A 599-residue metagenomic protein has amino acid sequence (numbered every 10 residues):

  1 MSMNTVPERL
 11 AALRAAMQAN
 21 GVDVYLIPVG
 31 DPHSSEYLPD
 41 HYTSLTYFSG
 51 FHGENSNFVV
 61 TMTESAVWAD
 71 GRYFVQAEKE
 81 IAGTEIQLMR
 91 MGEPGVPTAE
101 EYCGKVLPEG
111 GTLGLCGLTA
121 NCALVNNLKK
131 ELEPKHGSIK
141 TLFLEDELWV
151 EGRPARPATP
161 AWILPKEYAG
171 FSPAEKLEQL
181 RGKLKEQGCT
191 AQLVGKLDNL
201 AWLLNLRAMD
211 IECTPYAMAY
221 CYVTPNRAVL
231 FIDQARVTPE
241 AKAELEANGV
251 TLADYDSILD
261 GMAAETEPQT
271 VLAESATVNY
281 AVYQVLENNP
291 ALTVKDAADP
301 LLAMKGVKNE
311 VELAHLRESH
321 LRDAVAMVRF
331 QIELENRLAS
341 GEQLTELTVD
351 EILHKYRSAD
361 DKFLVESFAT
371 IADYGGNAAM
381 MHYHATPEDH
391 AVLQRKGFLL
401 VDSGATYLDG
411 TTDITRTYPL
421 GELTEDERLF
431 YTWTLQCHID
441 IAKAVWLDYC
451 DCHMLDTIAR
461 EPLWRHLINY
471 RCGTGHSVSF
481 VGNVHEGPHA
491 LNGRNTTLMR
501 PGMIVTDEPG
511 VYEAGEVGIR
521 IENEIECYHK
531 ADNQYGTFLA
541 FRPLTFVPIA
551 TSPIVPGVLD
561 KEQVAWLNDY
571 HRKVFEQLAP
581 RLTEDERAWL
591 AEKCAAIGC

Functional and structural regions predicted by a protein language model:
M1-C599: Active-site neighborhoods and metal-handling regions in enzymes and metal-associated proteins
